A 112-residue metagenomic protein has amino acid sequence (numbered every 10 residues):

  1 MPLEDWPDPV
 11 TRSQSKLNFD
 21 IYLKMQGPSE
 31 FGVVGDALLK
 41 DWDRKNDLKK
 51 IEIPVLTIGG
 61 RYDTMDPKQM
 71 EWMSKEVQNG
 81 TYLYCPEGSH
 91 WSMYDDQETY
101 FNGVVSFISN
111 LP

Functional and structural regions predicted by a protein language model:
M1-D47: Conserved alpha/beta-hydrolase catalytic His-Asp/Glu region
D41, I58, C85-P86: Conserved beta-strand termini and adjacent loop/short-helix elements that scaffold enzyme active sites in alpha/beta
K50-I51, T57-G59: Short beta-strand/loop motif that positions the catalytic acidic residue of the alpha/beta-hydrolase fold
R61, E76, Y94: Conserved catalytic core of Hanks-type protein kinase domains
T64-Q69: Conserved alpha/beta-hydrolase "acid-adjacent" motif
M70-S74: Short, highly selective alpha-helical patches that border small-molecule cofactor pockets in redox/cofactor-processing
G80-P112: Catalytic active-site module of serine/aspartate enzymes centered on a nucleophile-bearing elbow/loop
